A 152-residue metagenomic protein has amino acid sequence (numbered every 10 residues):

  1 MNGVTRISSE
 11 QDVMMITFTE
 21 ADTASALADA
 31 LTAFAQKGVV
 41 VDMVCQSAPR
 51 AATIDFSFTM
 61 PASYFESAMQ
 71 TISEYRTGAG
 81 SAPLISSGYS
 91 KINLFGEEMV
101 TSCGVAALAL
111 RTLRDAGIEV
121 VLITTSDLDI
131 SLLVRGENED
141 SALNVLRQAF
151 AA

Functional and structural regions predicted by a protein language model:
M1-A152: A conserved regulatory-domain signal marking ACT and ACT-like small-molecule sensing domains and adjacent regulatory
